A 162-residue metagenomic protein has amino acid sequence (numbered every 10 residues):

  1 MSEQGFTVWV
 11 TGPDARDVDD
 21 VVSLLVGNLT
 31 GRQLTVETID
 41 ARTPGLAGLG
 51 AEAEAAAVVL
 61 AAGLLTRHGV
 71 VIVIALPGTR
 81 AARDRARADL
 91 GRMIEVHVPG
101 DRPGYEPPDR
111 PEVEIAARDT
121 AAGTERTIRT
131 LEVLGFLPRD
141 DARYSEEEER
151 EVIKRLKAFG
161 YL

Functional and structural regions predicted by a protein language model:
M1-L162: Glycine-rich phosphate-binding loop of ATP-dependent small-molecule kinases
